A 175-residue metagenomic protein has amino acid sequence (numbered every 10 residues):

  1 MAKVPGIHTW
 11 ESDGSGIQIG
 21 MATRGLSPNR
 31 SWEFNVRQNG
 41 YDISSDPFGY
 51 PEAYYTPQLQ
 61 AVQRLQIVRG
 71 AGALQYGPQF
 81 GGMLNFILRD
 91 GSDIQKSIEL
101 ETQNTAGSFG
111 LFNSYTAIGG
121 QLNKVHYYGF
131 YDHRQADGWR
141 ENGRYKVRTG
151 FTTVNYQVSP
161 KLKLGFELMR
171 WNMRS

Functional and structural regions predicted by a protein language model:
A2-S45, Q63: Extracytoplasmic beta-strand/coil segments of soluble accessory domains associated with Gram-negative outer-membrane
H8-W10, S31, I43-S45, A71-Q75 (+2 more regions): Short beta-strands and strand-coil junctions in structured, solvent-facing domains, enriched
Q18, E52, Q79-G81, S97 (+3 more regions): Transmembrane beta-barrel architecture of outer-membrane proteins
Y41-R69: Short acidic/polar hinge/loop motifs at secondary-structure boundaries that mediate gating or recognition
R64, A71-L74, G82-G120, Y131 (+1 more regions): Short strand-turn segments of transmembrane beta-barrel domains in outer membranes, especially the first one or two
A106-Q135, R140-S175: Transmembrane beta-barrel wall of Gram-negative outer-membrane proteins
